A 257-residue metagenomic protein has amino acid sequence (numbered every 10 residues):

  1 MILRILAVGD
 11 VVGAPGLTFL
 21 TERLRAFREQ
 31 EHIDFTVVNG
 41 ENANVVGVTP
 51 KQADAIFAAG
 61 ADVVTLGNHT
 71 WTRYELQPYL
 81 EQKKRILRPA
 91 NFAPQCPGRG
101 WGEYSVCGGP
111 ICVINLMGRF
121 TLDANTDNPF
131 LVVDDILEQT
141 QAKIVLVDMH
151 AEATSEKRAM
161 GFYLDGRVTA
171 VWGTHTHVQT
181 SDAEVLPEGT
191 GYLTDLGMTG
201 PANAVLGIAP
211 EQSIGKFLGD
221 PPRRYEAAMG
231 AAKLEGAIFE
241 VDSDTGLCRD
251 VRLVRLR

Functional and structural regions predicted by a protein language model:
M1-R257: Acidic, metal/ion-coordinating pockets
